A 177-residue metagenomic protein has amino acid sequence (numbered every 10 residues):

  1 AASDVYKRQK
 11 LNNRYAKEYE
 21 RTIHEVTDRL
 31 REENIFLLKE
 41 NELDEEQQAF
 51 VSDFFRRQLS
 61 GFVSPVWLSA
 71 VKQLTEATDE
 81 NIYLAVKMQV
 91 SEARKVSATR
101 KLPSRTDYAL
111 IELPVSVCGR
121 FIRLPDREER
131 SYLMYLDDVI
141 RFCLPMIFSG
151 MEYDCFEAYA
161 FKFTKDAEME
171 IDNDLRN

Functional and structural regions predicted by a protein language model:
A2-Y6: Short, small-residue-biased leader/transition segments that mark boundaries at the very start of proteins
Q9-N12: Juxtamembrane extramembrane loops of integral membrane proteins
Y15-N177: Duplex nucleic acid-engaging cores and interfaces of nucleic-acid transaction enzymes
